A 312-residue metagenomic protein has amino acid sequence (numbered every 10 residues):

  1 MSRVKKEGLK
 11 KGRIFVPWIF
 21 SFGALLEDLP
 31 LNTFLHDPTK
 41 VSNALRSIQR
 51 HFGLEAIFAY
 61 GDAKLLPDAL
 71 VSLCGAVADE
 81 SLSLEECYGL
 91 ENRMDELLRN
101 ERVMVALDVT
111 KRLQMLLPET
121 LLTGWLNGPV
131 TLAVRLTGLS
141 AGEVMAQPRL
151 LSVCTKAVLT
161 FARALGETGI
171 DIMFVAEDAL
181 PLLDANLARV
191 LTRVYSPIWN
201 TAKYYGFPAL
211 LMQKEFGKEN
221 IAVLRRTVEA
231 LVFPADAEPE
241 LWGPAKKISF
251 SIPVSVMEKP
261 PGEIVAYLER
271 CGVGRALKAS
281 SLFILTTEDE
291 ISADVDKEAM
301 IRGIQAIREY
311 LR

Functional and structural regions predicted by a protein language model:
K5, L25-L26, Y204-R312: Catalytic-face loop-and-helix region of soluble metabolic enzyme cores
L9-D108: Alpha/beta catalytic barrel-like cores
K10-I14, G53-A56, P118-L122, G169-D171 (+4 more regions): Short, well-ordered coil/turn segments that N-cap beta-strands
E27-V41, S140-T160, V256-E263: Active-site mouth loops of central-metabolism enzymes
S42-R46, A106-Q114, A162, T192-W199 (+2 more regions): Generic structural signal for well-ordered alpha-helices, preferentially at hydrophobic/aromatic core positions
K64-L66, S72-L73, T123-G142, T168-L191: Active-site-proximal loop/short-helix segments that contain or immediately flank catalytic acid/base residue(s)
C74-A164: Active-site-proximal, glycine-rich beta->alpha crossover segments in alpha/beta enzymes that shape flexible
S83-C87, L98-T120, N186-L211, I307-L311: Alpha-helix-loop-beta-strand connector modules within alpha/beta enzyme cores
